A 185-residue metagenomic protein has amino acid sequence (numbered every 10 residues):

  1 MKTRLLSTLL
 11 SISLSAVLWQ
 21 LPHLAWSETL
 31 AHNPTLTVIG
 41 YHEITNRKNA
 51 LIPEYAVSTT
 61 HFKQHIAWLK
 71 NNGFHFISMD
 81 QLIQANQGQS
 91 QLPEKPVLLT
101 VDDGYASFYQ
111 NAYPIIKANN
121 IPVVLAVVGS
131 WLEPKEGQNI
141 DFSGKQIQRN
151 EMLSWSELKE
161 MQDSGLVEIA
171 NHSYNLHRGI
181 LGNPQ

Functional and structural regions predicted by a protein language model:
M1-R4: Positively charged n-region of N-terminal signal peptides that target proteins for export
T8-Q20: Bacterial N-terminal signal peptides
L18-V97: N-terminal pre-catalytic segment of deacetylase/amide-hydrolase enzymes
P34, I39-N46, L51, K95-V97 (+1 more regions): Metal-dependent polysaccharide deacetylase catalytic core of the NodB/CE4 family, i.e., the active-site-bearing domain
H42, H65-H75, S107, I115-P122 (+1 more regions): Structured segments of extracytoplasmic/periplasmic soluble domains in secreted or envelope-associated proteins
H42, L82, V101-G104, S173: Active-site metal-binding loops of divalent metal-dependent hydrolases
Y55-N71, G104-A106, Q148-E160: Aromatic- and glycine-enriched glycan-recognition loops and surfaces that form the carbohydrate-binding subsites
E94-P96, T100, S107-A112: Membrane-embedded segments
